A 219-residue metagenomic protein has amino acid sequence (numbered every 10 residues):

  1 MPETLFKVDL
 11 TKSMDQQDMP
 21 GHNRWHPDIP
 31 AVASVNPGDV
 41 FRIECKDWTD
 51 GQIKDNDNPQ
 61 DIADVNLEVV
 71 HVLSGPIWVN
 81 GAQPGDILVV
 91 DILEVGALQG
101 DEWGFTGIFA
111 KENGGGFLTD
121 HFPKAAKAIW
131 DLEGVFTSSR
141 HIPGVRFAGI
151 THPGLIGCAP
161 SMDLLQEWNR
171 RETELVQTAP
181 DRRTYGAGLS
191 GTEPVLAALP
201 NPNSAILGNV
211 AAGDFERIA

Functional and structural regions predicted by a protein language model:
P2-V65: N-terminal, Lys/Arg-enriched amphipathic/low-complexity engagement segments that precede the first folded domain
R24-P30, H71-I77, E216-I218: Short alpha-helix capping/helix-loop boundary micro-motifs
G38, A82-G85: Loop/turn positions that initiate beta-strands
I43, I87-V90: A generic structural signal for residues embedded in beta-strands
C45, G81, I92-E94: Glycine-rich, histidine-containing beta strand-loop boundary motifs that form or position
K54-V70, S74, E102-T119: Short, compositionally biased
E94-A219: Intrinsically disordered, low-complexity linker/loop segments enriched in Gly/Pro and charged/polar residues
